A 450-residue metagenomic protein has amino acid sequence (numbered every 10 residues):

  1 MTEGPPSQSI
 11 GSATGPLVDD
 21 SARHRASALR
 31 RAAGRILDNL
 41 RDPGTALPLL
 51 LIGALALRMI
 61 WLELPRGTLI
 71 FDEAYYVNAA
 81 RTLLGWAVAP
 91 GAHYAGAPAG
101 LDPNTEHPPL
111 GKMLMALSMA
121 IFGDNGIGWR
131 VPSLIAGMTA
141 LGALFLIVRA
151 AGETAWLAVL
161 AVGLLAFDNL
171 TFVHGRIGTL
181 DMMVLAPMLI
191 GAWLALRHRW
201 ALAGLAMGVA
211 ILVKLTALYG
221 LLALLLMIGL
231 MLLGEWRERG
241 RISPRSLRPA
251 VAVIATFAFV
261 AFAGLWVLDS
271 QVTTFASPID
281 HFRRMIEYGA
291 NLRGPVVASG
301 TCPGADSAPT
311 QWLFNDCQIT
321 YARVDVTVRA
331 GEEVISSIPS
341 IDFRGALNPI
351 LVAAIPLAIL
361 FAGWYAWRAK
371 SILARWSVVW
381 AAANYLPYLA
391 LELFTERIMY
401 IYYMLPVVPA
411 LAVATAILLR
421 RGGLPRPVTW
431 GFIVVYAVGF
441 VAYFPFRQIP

Functional and structural regions predicted by a protein language model:
T2-G4, I10, L233, L247-F282 (+1 more regions): Transmembrane helical bundles and short interhelical boundary loops of multi-pass, membrane-embedded
G4, L29-I36, L202, G220-F259: Perimembrane helix-loop-helix junctions
A22-R23, R149-G152, G191-L202, A210 (+2 more regions): Membrane-interface transmembrane helices that cradle and orient dolichyl/undecaprenyl
I52, I127, V131-G152, I190 (+1 more regions): Transmembrane-helix motifs of polytopic, lipid-linked glycan transferases
M59-W61, A74-M113, L117: Extracytosolic helix-loop segments that constitute the early lumenal/periplasmic catalytic or substrate-binding loops
L64-A92, F257-C317: Aromatic-rich transmembrane-lumenal/periplasmic boundary elements in polytopic membrane proteins
I70, L170-D181: Short acidic/glycine- and proline-prone juxtamembrane loop motifs at membrane-interface regions of multi-pass membrane
A143-F145, M183-L202, A206-M207, A410-A414: Specific aromatic-rich, kink-prone transmembrane helix
